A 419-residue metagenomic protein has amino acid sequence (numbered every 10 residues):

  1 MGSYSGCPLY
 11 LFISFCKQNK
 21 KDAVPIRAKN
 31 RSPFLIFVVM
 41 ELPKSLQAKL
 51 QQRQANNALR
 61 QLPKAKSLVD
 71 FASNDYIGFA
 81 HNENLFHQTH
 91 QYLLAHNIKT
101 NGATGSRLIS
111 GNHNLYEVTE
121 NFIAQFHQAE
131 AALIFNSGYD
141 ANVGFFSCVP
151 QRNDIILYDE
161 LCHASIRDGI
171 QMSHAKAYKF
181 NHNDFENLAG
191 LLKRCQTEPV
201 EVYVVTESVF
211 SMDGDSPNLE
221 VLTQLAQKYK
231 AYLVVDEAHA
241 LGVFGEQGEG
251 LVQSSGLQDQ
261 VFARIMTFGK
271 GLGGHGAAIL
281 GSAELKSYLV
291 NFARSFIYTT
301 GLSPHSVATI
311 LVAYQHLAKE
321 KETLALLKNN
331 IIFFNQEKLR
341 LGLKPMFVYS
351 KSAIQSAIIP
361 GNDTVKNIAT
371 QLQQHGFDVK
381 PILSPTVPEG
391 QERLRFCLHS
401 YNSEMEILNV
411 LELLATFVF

Functional and structural regions predicted by a protein language model:
E41-G102: N-terminal "arm"/small-domain region of PLP-dependent enzymes with the aminotransferase-like
F79, A325-I332, L341-H375, L398-S400: Conserved PLP-binding catalytic core of the aspartate aminotransferase-like
E83, H87, Q91, Q125 (+2 more regions): PLP-dependent enzyme catalytic core of the Aspartate aminotransferase-like
L94-G138: Conserved N-terminal alpha-helix of the aminotransferase class I/II PLP-enzyme fold
F145-A164: Conserved PLP-anchoring active-site segment centered on the Schiff-base-forming lysine
Y178, H182-V235: Active-site phosphate-binding strand-loop segment of PLP-dependent enzymes
Q247, Q253-Y288: Active-site PLP attachment segment
G271-K338, P345-F347: PLP-dependent aminotransferase class I/II
